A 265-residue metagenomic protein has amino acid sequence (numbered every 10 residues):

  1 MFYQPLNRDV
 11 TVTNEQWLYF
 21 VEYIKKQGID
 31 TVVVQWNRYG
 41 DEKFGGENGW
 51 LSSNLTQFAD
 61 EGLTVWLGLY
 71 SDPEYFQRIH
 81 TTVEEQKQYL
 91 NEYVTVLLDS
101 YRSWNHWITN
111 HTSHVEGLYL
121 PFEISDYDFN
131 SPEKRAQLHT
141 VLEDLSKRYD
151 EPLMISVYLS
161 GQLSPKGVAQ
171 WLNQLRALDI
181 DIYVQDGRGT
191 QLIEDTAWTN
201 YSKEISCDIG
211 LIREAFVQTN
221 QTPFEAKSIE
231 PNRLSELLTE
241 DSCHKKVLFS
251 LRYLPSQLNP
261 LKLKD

Functional and structural regions predicted by a protein language model:
M1-Q35, L159-S160, R252-Y253, D265: Boundary/entry segment of secreted carbohydrate-active catalytic domains
F2-Q4, W66-F76, E116-E123, L142-A169 (+3 more regions): Aromatic-lined carbohydrate-recognition surfaces of secreted/lumenal glycan-active proteins
D9-K25, L97-I108, S164-Q174, A226-L238: Short, acidic/polar
N14-F76, N130-I155, A197-I209: Aromatic-lined substrate-binding rim segments of carbohydrate-active enzymes
G40-K43, Q86-V94, Y119-E133, I155-L159 (+1 more regions): Surface-exposed cleft-lining segments at the edges of enzyme active sites
L67, D72-W104: Active-site-adjacent "subsite" loops/lids of carbohydrate-active enzymes
S100-P132, K246-V247: Active-site groove signature of glycoside hydrolases
D179, V184-D265: Substrate-binding cleft of secreted/luminal carbohydrate-active enzymes
